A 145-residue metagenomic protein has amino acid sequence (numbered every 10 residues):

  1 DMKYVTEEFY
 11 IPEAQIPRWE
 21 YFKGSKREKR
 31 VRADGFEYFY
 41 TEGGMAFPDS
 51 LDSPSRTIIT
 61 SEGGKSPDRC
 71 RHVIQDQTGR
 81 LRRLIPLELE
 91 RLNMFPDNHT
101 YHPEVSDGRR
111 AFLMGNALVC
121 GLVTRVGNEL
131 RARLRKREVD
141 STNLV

Functional and structural regions predicted by a protein language model:
D1-V145: C-terminal target-recognition/interaction regions appended to catalytic cores
